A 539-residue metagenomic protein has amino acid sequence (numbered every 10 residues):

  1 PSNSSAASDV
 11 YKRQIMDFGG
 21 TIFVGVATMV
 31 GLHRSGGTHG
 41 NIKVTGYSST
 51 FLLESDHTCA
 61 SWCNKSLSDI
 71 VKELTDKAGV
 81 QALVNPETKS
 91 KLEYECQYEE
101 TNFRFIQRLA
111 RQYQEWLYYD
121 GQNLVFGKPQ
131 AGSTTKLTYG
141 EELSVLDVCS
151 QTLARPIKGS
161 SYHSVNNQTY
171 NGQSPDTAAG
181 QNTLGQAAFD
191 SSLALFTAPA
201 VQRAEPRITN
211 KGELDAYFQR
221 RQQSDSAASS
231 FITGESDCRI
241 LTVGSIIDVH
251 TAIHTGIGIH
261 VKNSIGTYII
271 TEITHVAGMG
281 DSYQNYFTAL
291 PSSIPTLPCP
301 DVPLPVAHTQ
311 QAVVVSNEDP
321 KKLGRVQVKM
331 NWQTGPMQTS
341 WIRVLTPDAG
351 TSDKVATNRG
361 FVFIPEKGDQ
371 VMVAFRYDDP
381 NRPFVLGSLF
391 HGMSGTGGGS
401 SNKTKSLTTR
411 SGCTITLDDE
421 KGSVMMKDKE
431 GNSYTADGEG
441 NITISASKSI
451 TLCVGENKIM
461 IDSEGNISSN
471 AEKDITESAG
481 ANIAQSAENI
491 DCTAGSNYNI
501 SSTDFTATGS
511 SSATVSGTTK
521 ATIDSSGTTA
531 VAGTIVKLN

Functional and structural regions predicted by a protein language model:
P1-A7, Y11: Single conserved hydrophobic/aromatic residue that forms the stacking wall/gate of nucleotide- or nucleobase-binding
K12-A82, Y94-E95, T134: Surface-exposed cap/loop segments at beta↔alpha junctions
G20-T28, H254-I269, D378-S388: Short, Lys/Arg- and Gly-enriched loop/turn segments at beta-strand edges
G31-G46, V276-A289, K321-Q327, R382 (+1 more regions): Short, solvent-exposed secondary-structure boundary/capping segments
Y47-S49, N64-V84, R207-L214, S316-P347 (+1 more regions): Glycine-rich, acidic and aromatic/proline-enriched surface loops and short helix-turn segments that act as binding
L52-I70, V84-R108, Q112, E142-L143 (+2 more regions): Short acidic/polar beta-strand-loop edge motifs in secreted extracellular and Gram-negative envelope-associated
E99-R104, A110-P291: Extended, domain-scale alpha-helical bundle/helix-rich regions
I247, T309-S516, T522-I523: Structural signature for extended repeat/solenoid scaffolds and their inter-repeat hinge/linker regions, spanning
